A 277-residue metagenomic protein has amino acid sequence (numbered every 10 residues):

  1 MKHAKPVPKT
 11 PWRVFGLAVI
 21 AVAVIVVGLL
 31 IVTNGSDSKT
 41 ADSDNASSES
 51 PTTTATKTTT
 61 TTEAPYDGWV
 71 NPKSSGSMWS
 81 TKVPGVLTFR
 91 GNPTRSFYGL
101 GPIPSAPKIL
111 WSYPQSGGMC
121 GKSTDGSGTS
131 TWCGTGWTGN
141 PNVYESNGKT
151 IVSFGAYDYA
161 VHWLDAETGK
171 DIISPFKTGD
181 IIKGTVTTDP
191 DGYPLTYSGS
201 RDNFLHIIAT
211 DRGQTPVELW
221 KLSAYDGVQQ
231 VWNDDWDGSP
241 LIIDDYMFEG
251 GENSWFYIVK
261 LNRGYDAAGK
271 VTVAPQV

Functional and structural regions predicted by a protein language model:
M1-W12: Terminal targeting segments of Actinobacterial cell-envelope proteins
L17-G28: Hydrophobic membrane-insertion alpha-helices, especially the h-region of bacterial N-terminal signal peptides
V26-S48: C-terminal region of N-terminal signal peptides and the immediate post-cleavage residues of exported proteins
D44-E63: Intrinsically disordered, low-complexity serine/threonine-rich repeat tracts
K57-G139, S153, K170-T178, G213-Q230 (+1 more regions): Aromatic (tryptophan-biased) beta-strands that constitute blades/sheets of beta-rich domains
V83-R90, W132-A160, G179-H206, T210 (+2 more regions): Repeat-blade elements of multi-bladed beta-propeller folds
